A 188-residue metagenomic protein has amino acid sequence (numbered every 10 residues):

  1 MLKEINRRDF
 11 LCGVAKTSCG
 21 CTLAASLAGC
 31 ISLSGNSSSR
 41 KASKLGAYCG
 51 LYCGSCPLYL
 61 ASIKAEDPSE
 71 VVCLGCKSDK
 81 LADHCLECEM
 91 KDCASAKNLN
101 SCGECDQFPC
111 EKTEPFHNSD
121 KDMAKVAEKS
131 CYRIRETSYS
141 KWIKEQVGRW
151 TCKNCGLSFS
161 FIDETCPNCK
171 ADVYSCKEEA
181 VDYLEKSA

Functional and structural regions predicted by a protein language model:
M1-T22: N-terminal secretory signal peptides and thylakoid transit peptides that target proteins across membranes
A28-Y52: C-terminal segment of N-terminal export signals and the immediately downstream linker at the start of the mature
K41-A47, S62-D67, S78-L81, A94-A96 (+2 more regions): Short, flexible, mixed-charge glycine/proline-rich loop motifs that serve as phosphate/nucleic-acid-contacting
Y48-G103, Q107: Secreted, short cysteine-rich peptides and small extracellular cysteine-rich domains stabilized by multiple disulfide
K64-A65, D83-C85, T113-E114, F161-T165 (+1 more regions): Short Cys/His-rich "knuckle" micro-motifs
C73, C152-C155, C166-C169: Short cysteine-rich clusters marking metal-coordination/redox-active sites
C93, C110-E111, K170-A180: Short Cys/His-rich micro-motifs in 6-15 aa windows
E179-S187: Short metal-binding segments enriched for Cys and/or His
